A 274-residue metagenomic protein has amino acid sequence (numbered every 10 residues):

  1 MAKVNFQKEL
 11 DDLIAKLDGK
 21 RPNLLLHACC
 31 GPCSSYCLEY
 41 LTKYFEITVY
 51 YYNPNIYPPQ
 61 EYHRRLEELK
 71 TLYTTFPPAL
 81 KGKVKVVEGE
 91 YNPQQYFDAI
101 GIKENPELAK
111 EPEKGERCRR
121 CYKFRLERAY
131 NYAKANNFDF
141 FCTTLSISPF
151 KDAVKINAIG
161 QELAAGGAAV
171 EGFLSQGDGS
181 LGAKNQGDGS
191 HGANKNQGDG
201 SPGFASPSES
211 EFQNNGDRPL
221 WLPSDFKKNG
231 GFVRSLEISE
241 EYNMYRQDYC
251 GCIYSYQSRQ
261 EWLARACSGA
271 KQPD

Functional and structural regions predicted by a protein language model:
M1-F173, F204, F212-D274: Nucleotide-activated chemistry modules centered on ATP-dependent adenylation/adenylyltransferase
G172, G177-G182, G187-G192, G198-G203 (+2 more regions): Small-residue-biased low-complexity repeat regions
